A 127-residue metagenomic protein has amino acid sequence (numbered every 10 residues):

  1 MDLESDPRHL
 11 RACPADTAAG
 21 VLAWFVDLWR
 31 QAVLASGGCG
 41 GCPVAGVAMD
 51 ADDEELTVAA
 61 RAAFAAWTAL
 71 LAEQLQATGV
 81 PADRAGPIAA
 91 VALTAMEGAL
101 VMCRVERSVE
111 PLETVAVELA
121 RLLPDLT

Functional and structural regions predicted by a protein language model:
M1-L3, P14, A18, L22-F25 (+3 more regions): Hydrophobic/aromatic residues within well-ordered alpha-helical segments
D6-R11, V33, E55, L75 (+2 more regions): Short amphipathic alpha-helical interaction patches enriched in hydrophobic/aromatic residues with interspersed Lys/Arg
P7-G40, A89-A92: Hydrophobic alpha-helical connector segments
R11-A12, R30-L34, P43-D53, Q74: Helix-loop "lid/cap" segments that line or gate small-molecule binding pockets
P14, A18, L56, P81-A85 (+1 more regions): Residue-level recognition of alpha-helical structural elements
A19-L22, V26, G41-A45, T57 (+2 more regions): A general structural signal for well-ordered alpha-helical segments in protein cores
G40, A45, D83-M102, E118-L122: Hydrophobic alpha-helical segments that form the core of small-molecule binding pockets and/or dimer interfaces
D53-E54, F64-I88, D125-T127: Hydrophobic alpha-helical bundle segments that form small-molecule/ligand-binding pockets
